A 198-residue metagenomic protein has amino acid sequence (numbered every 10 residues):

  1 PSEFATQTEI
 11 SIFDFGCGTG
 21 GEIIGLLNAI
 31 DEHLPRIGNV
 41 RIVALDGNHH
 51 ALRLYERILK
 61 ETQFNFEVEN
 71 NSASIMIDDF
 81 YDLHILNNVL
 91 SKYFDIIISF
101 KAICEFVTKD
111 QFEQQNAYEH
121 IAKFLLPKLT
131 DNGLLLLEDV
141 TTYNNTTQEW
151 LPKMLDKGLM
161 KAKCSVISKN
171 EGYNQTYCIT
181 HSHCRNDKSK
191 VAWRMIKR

Functional and structural regions predicted by a protein language model:
T8-G18: Conserved class I S-adenosyl-L-methionine
T19-R36: Conserved SAM-binding loop of SAM-dependent methyltransferases across substrates and taxa, primarily the Class I
N48: Conserved SAM/SAH-binding beta-strand->alpha-helix loop
L54-V89: S-adenosyl-L-methionine
F94-Q115: A short SAM/SAH-binding and catalytic strip from SAM-dependent methyltransferases
Q114-D131: A short glycine-rich, Lys/Arg-flanked "PGG" loop and its adjoining helix->strand segment in the class I
D131-D139: Conserved beta-strand signature within the Rossmann-like core of class I S-adenosyl-L-methionine
N144-R198: Class I S-adenosyl-L-methionine
